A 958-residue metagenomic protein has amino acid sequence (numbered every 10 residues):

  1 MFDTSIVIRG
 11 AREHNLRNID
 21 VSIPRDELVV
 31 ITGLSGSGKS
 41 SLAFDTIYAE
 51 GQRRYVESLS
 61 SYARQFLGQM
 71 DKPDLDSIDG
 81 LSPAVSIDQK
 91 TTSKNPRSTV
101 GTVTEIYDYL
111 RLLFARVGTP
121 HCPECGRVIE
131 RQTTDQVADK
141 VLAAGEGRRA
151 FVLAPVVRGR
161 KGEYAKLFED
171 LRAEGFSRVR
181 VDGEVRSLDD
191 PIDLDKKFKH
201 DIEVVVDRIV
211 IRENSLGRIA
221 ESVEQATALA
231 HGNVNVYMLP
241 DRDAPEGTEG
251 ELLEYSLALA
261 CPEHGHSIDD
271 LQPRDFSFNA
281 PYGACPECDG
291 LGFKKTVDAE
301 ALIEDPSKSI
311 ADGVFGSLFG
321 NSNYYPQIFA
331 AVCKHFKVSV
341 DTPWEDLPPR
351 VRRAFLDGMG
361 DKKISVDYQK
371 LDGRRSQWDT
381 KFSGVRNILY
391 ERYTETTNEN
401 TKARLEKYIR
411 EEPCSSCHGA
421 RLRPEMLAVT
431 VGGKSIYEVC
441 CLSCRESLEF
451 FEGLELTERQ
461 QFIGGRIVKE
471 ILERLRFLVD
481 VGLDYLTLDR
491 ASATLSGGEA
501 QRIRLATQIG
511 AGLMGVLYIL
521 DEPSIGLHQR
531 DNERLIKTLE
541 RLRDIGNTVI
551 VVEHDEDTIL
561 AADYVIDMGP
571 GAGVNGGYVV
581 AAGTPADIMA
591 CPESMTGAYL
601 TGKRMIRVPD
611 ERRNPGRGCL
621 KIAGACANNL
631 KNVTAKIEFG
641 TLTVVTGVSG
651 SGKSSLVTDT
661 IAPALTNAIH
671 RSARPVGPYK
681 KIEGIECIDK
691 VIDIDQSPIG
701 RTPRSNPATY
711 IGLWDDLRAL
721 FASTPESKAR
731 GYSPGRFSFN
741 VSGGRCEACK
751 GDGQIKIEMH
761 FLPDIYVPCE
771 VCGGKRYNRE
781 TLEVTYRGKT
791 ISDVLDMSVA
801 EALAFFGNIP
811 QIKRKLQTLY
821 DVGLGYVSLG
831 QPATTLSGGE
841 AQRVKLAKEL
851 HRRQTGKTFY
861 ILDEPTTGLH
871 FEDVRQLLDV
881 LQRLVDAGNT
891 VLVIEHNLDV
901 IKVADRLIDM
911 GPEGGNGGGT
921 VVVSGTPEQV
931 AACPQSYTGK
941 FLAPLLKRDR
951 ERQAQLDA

Functional and structural regions predicted by a protein language model:
M1-A958: Conserved phosphate-binding elements of NTP-dependent enzyme cores
